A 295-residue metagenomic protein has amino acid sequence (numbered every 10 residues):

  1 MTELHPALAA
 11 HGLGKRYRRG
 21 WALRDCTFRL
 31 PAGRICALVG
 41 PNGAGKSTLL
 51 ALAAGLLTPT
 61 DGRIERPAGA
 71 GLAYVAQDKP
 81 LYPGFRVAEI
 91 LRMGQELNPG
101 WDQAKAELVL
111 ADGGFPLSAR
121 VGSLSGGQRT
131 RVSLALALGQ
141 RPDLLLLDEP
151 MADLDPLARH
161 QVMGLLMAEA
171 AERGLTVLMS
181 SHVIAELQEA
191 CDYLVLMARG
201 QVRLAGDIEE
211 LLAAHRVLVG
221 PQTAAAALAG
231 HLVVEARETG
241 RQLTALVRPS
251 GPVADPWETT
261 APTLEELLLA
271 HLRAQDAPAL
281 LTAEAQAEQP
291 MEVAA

Functional and structural regions predicted by a protein language model:
L8, L23-D25: Conserved structural motif at the start of ABC-family nucleotide-binding domains
V39-P41: The feature captures the beta-strand-to-loop junction immediately N-terminal to the Walker
A54: Helix-to-loop junction immediately C-terminal to a conserved catalytic motif
A76-V132: ABC-family P-loop ATPase nucleotide-binding domains
L145-E149, L154: Catalytic Walker B motif of ABC-type/P-loop ATPase nucleotide-binding domains
P156-A158: Helix N-cap at the start of a conserved alpha-helix in ABC-type nucleotide-binding domains
V162-R248: ABC transporter nucleotide-binding domain
